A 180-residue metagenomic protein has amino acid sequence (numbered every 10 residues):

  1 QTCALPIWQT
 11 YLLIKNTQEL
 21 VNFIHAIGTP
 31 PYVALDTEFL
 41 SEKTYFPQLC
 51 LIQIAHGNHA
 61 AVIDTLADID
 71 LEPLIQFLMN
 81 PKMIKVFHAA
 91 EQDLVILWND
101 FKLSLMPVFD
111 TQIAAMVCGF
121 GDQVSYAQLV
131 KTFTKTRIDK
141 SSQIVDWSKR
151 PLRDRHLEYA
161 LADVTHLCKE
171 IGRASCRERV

Functional and structural regions predicted by a protein language model:
Q1-L5, E178-V180: Short, small-residue-biased leader/transition segments that mark boundaries at the very start of proteins
A4-V33, T37: N-terminal accessory regions of nucleic-acid-interacting proteins
Y11-L13, Q53, N58-C168: Active-site-proximal helix-loop-helix substrate-binding element of RNase H-like nuclease domains
V21-H25, Q76-M79, G172: Replace "anionic and nucleotidyl ligands
P30-Y32, Q48-L51, N58-A60: A common structural microfeature
E38-A55: An N-terminal structural lobe/cap that precedes and organizes the functional/catalytic core across diverse proteins
V164, E170-R179: Helix-loop elements that line ligand-binding/catalytic pockets
